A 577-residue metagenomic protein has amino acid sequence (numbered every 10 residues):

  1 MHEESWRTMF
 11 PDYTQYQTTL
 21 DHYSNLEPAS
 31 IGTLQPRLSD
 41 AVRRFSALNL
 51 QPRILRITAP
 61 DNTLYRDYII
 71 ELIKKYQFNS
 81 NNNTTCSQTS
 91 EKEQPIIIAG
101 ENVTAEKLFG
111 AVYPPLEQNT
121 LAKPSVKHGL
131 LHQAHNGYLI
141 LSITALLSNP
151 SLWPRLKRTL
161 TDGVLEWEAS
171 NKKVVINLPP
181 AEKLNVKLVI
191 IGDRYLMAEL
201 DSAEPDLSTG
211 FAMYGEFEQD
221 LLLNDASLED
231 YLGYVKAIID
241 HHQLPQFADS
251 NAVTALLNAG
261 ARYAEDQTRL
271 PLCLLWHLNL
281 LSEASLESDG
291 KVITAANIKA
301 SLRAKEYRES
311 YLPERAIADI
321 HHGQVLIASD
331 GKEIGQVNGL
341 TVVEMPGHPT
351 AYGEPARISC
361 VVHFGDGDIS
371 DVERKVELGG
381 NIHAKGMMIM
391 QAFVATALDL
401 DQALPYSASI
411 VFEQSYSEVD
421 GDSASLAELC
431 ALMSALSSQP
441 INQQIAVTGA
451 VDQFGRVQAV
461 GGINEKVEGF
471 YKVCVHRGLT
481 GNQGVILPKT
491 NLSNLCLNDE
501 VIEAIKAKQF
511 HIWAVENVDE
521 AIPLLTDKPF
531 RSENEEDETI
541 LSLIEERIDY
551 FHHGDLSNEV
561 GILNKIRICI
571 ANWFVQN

Functional and structural regions predicted by a protein language model:
M1-D201, D206, M213-N224, L228 (+5 more regions): Conserved ASCE/P-loop NTPase catalytic core
M1-E27, D40-F45, I70, H128-L131 (+6 more regions): Peripheral, non-AAA+ core regions of ATP-driven protein-machinery
S359: Short, surface-exposed charged micro-motifs
